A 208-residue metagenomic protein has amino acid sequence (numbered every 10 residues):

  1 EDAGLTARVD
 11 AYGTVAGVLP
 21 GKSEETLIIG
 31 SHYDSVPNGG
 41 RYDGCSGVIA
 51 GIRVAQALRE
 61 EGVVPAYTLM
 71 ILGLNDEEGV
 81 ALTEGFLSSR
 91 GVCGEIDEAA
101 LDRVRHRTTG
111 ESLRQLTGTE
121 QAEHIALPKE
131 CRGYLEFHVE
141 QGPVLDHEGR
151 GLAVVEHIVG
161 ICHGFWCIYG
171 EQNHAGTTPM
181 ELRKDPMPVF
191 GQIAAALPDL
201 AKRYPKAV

Functional and structural regions predicted by a protein language model:
E1-G40, L58: Acidic/His- and Gly-rich active-site-bordering loop/insert found across diverse amide/peptide-bond hydrolases
A3, E61, L116-T117: Residues at alpha-helix termini
A3-L5, K22-L27, V64-L69, K129-G133 (+2 more regions): Short coil/turn connectors at secondary-structure junctions
R8, L72, A122: General small-molecule cofactor/ligand-binding pocket signal
L27-H32, M70-L74, C167-Y169: Glycine- and acidic-rich phosphate- and metal-coordinating loops
V36-G44, P179-P186: Alpha-helix N-cap/helix-initiation motif
P37-R105: A generic, well-ordered mixed alpha/beta core segment in the N-terminal half of proteins
D76-E77, A81-V208: Midchain, well-structured core segments that form catalytic/ion-binding scaffolds
